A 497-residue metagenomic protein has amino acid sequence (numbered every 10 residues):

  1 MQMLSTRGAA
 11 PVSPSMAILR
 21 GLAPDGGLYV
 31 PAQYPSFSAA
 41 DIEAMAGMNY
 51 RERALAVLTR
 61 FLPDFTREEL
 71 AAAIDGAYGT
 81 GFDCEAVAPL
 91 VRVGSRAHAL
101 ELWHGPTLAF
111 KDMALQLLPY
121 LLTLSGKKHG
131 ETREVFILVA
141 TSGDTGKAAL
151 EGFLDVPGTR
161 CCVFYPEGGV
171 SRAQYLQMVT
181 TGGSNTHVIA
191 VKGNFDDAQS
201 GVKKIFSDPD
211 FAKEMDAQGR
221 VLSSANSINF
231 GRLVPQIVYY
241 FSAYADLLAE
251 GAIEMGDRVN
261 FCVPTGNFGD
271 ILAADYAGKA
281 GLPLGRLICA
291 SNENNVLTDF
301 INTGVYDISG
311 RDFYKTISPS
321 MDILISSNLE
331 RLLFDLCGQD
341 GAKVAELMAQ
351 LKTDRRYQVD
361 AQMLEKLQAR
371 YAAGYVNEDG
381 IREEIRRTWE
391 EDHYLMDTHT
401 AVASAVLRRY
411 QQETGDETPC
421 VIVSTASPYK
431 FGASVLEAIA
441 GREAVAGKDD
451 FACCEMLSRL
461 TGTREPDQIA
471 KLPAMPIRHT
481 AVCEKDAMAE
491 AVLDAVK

Functional and structural regions predicted by a protein language model:
M1-K497: PLP-dependent amino-acid enzyme catalytic core
